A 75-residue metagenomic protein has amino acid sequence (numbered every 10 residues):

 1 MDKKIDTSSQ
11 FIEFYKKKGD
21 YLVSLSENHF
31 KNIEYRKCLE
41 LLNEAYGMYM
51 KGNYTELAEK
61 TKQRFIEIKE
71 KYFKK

Functional and structural regions predicted by a protein language model:
D2-D20: TPR-adjacent "capping" and linker segments in tetratricopeptide-repeat scaffold/adaptor proteins
I5, L22, T61-K75: Alpha-helical linker/edge segments of TPR/alpha-solenoid repeat scaffolds and analogous pre-/post-domain helices
F11, V23, F30, K37 (+1 more regions): Hydrophobic/aromatic side-chain positions at a characteristic register within alpha-helices of tetratricopeptide repeats
Y21, N28, G47-M48, I68: Residue-level signature for tetratricopeptide repeat
Y46-G47, N53: Amphipathic alpha-helical segments of tetratricopeptide repeats
